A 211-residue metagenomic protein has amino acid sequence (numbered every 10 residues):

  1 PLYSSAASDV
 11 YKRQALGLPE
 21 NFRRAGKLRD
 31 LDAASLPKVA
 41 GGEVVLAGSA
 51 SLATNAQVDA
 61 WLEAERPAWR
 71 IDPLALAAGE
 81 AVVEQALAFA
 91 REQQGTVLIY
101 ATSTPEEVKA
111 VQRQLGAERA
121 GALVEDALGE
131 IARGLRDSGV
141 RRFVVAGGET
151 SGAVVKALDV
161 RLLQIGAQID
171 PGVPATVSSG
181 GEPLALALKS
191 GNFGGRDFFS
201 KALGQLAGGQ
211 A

Functional and structural regions predicted by a protein language model:
P1-A7, Y11: Single conserved hydrophobic/aromatic residue that forms the stacking wall/gate of nucleotide- or nucleobase-binding
S5, S35-V39, R91-E92, L135-D137 (+2 more regions): Solvent-exposed alpha-helices and their adjacent loops that cap or buttress functional pockets in soluble metabolic
S8, D30, P67-I71, L162-D170: Short hydrophobic/aromatic-enriched beta-strand-loop microsegments
D9, R13-L52: Long, internal scaffold/assembly segments composed of regular secondary structure
K12-R13, A47-S49, Y100-T102, V145-E149: Glycine-rich beta-strand-to-loop/alpha-helix junction loops that act as flexible
L36, A40-V124, I131: Redox- and metal-dependent alpha/beta enzyme cores, enriched for Fe-S-associated oxidoreductases and cofactor-handling
R91, A110-V144, G148-G166, G204: Catalytic cores of soluble, metal-dependent hydrolases
V140, S151-F198: Conserved, well-ordered active-site substructure
